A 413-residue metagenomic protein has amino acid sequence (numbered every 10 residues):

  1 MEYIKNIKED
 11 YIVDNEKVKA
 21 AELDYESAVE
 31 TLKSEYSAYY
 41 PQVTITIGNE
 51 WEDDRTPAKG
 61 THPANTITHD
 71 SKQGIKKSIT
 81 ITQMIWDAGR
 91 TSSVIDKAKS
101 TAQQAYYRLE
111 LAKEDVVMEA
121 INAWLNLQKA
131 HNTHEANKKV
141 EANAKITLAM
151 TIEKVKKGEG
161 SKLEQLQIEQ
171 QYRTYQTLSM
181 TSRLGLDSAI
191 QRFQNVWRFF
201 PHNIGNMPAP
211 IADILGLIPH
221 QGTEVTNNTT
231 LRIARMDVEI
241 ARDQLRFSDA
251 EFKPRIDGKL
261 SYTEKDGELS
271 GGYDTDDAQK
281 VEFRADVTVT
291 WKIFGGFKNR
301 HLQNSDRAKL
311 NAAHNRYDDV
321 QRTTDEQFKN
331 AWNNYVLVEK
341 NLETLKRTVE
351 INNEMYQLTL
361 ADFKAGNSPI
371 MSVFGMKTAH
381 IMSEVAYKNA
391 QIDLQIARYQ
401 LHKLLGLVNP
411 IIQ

Functional and structural regions predicted by a protein language model:
M1-E2, D115-N227, D237, A331-N334 (+4 more regions): Periplasmic alpha-helical coiled-coil/stalk elements that build and connect Gram-negative outer-membrane
M1-G48, D54, S161, Q194-Q244 (+4 more regions): Bacterial Sec-pathway N-terminal export signals of envelope proteins
A20-E35, A112, V116-E135, I146 (+5 more regions): Amphipathic alpha-helical coiled-coil segments
E22, D96-K99, K162-R173, N304 (+1 more regions): Short, charged, amphipathic alpha-helical segments
Q42-L111, R235-Q244, E251-V320: Small/polar-residue-enriched beta-strand and adjacent coil segments characteristic of outer-membrane beta-barrel
E50, D54-P57, H62-P63, T177-L184 (+5 more regions): Outer-membrane beta-barrel domain signature
I190-H202, F252, R316, I396-I411: Long amphipathic alpha-helical coiled-coil segments
